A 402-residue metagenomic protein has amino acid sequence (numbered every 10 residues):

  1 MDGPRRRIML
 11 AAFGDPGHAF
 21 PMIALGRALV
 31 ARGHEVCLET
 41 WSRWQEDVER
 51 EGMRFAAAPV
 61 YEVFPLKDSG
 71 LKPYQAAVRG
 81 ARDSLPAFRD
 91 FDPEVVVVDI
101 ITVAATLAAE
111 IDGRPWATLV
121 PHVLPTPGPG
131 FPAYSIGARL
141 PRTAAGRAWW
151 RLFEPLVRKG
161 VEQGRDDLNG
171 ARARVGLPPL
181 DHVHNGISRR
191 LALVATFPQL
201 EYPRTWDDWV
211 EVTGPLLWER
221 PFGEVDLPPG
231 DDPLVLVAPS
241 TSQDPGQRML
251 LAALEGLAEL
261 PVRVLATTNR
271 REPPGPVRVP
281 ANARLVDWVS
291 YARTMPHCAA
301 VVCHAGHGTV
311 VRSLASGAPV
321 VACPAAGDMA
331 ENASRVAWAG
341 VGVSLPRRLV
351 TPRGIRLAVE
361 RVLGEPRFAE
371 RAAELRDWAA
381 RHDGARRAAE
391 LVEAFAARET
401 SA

Functional and structural regions predicted by a protein language model:
P4, T196-A300: Donor-nucleotide binding loops and adjacent catalytic segments primarily of GT-B fold Leloir glycosyltransferases
L10-I23, D244-Q247: A short, glycine/small-residue-rich beta-strand->loop->alpha-helix junction that serves as a flexible
C37-Y74, V286: Conserved nucleotide-sugar phosphate-binding/catalytic loop shared by glycosyltransferases and other
Q75-R147, Q199-L200: Conserved nucleotide-sugar donor-interacting segment of glycosyltransferase catalytic cores, predominantly GT-B
V96-D99, D287-R335: A donor-sugar binding/catalytic signature common to diverse glycosyltransferases and related nucleotide-sugar
A117-E201: Active-site-proximal region of nucleotide-activated glycan assembly enzymes, centered on histidine/acidic-rich loops
G327-A358, E370: Change "using UDP/GDP/dTDP sugars" to "using nucleotide sugars
P352-A402: C-terminal amphipathic helix plus adjacent low-complexity, charged tail appended to glycosyltransferase catalytic
